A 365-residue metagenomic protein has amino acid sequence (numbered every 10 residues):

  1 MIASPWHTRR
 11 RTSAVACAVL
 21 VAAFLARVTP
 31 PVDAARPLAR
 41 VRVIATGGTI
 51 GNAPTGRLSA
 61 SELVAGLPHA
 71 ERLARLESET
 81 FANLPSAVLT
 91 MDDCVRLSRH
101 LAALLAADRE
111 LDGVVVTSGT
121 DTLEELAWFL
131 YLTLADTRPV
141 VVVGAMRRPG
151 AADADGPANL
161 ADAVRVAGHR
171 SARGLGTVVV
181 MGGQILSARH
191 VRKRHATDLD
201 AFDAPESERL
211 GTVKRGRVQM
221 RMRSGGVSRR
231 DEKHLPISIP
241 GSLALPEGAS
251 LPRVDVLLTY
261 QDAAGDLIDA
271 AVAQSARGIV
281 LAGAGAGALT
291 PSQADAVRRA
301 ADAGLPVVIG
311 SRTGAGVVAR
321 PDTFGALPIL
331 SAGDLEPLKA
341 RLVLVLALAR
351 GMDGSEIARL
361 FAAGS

Functional and structural regions predicted by a protein language model:
A3-C17: Bacterial N-terminal signal peptides that target proteins for export
A16-R27: Bacterial N-terminal signal peptides
A35-L104, D295, A315, M352: ATP/NTP phosphate-donor binding region
L38, I44-A45, G51-P54, A65-R72 (+2 more regions): Accessory alpha-helical/coil subdomains and C-terminal extensions that flank or cap enzyme catalytic cores
V116-R138, L289-R298: Short Gly/Thr/Asp-enriched flexible loops that form oxyanion-binding sites at enzyme active sites
A127-A158, V164-G168, D302-S311: Short, acidic/small-residue loops that bind anionic groups at enzyme active sites
V143-R215: Internal gly/pro-rich beta-alpha loop/helix module that stabilizes soluble enzyme cofactors or their anionic handles
G287, P291-S365: ATP/nucleoside-binding phosphotransfer catalytic cores, i.e., glycine-rich phosphate-binding loops
